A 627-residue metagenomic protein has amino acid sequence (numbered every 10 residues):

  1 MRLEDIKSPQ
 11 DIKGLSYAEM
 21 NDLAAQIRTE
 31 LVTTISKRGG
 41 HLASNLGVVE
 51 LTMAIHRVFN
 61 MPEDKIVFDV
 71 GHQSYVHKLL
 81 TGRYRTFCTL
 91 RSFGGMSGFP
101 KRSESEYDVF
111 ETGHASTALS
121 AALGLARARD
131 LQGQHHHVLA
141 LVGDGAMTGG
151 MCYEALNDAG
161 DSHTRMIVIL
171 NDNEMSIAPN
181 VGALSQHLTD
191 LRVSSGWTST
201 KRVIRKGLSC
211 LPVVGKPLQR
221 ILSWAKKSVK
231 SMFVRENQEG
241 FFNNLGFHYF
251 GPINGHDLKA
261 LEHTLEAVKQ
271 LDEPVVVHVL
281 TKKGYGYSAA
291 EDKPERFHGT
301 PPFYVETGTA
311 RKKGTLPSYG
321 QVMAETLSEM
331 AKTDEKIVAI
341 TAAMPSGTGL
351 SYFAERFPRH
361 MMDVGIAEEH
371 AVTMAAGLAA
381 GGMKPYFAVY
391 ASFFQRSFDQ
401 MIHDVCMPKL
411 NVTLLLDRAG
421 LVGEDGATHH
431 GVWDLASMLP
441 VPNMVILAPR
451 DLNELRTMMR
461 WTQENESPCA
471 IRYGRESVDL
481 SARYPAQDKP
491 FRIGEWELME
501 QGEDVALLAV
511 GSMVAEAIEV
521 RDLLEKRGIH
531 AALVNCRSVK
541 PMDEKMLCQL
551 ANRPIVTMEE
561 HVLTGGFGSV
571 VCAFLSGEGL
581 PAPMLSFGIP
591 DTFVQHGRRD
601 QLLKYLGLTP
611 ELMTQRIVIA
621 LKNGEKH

Functional and structural regions predicted by a protein language model:
M1-L79, N243-F247, N254-L261, H278-V279: N-terminal amphipathic, basic-rich helices that act as targeting or association modules
L3, E174-M323: Long, well-ordered, tryptophan-enriched scaffold segments
H41-S162, I337, T341-A342, L350-S351: Cofactor-binding active-site loop characterized by glycine-rich and histidine/acidic residues
K65, T281-Q395, Q400-L410, S467 (+1 more regions): Non-catalytic terminal/interface segments that mediate subunit docking, oligomerization, and allosteric communication
K216, R220-A289, N411-L416, L435-Y484 (+1 more regions): Structural signature of the thiamine diphosphate
H263-E266, H298-G299, G308, S318-T333 (+4 more regions): Glycine-/acidic-rich phosphate or pyrophosphate-binding loops and their flanking alpha/beta elements
P302-E306, A310-K313, G423-D425, D434 (+2 more regions): Peripheral docking tails and interdomain loops at the edges of cofactor- or intermediate-handling domains
D363, R521-L550: Generic long, charged, amphipathic alpha-helical segments
